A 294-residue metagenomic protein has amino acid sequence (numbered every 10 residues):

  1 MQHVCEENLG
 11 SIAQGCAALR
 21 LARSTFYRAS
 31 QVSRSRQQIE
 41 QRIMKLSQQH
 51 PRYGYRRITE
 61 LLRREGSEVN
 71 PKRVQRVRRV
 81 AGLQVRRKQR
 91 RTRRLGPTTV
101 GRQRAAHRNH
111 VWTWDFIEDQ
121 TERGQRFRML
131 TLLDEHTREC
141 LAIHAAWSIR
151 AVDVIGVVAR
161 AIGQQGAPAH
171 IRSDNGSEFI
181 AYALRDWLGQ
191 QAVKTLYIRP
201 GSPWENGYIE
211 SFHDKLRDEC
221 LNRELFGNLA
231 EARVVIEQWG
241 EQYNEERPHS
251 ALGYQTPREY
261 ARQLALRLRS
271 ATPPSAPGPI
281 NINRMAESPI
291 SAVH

Functional and structural regions predicted by a protein language model:
M1-H294: Charged DNA-binding/catalytic regions of mobile-element recombinases
